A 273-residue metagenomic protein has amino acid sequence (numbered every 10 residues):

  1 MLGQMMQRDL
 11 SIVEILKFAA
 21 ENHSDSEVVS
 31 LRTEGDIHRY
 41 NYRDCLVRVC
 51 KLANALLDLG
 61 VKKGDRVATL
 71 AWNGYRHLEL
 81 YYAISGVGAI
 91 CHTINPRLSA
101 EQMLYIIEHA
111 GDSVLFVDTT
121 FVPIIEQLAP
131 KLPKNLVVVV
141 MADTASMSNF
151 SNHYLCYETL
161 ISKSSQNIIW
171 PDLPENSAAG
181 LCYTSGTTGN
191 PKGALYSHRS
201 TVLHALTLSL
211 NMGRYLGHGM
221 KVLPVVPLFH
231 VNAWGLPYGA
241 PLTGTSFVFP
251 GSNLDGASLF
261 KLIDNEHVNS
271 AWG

Functional and structural regions predicted by a protein language model:
L2-L10, M147-A178: Flexible, low-complexity linker/hinge segments
I15-L16, D58-L59, G86-I161: Structural core segment of the AMP-binding/adenylate-forming
S24-E27, S162-Y183, N190, Y215-K221: Conserved pre-ATP/AMP-binding loop-to-beta segment of ANL
V28-G74, L78-Y82, S99-L104, E108 (+1 more regions): Conserved AMP-binding/adenylate-forming core of the ANL superfamily
R32, A71-W72, A89-I107, T119-I124 (+1 more regions): ATP-dependent adenylate-forming carboxylate-activation enzymes
R39-R43, A179-L206: Conserved AMP-binding A3 loop
L46-L52, S162-K163, E175, A194-G217 (+2 more regions): Conserved structural elements of the adenylate-forming
V202-K221, F229-S270: Conserved AMP-binding/adenylation subdomain of ANL enzymes
